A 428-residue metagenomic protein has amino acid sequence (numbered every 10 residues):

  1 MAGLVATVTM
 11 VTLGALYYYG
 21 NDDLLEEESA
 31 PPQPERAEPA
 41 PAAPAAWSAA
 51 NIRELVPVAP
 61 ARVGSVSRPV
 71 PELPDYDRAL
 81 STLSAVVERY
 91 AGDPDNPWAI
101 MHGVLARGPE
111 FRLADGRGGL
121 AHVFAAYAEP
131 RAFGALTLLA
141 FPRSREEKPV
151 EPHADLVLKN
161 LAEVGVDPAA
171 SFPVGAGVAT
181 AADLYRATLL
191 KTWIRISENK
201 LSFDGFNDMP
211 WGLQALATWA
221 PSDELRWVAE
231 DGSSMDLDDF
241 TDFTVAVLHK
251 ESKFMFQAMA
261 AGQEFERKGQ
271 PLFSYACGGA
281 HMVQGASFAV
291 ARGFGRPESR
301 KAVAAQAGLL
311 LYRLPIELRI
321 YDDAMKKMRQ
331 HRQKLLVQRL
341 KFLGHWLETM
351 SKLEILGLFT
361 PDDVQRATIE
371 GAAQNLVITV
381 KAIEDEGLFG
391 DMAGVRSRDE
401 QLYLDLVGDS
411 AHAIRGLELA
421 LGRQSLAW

Functional and structural regions predicted by a protein language model:
A2-A15: Hydrophobic membrane-insertion alpha-helices, especially the h-region of bacterial N-terminal signal peptides
L13-W428: Preference for long, amphipathic alpha-helical scaffolds in soluble/luminal domains and all-alpha bundles
